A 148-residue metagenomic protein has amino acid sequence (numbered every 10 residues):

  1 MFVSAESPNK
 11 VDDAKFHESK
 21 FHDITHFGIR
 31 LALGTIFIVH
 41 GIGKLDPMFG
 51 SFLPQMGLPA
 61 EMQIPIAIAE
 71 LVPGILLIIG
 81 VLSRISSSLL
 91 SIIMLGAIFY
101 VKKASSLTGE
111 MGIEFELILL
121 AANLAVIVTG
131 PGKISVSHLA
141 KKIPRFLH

Functional and structural regions predicted by a protein language model:
M1-D46, A60-I68, V72, I79-H148: Extended, low-polarity transmembrane helix blocks
S51-E61: Perimembrane loop-to-helix junctions flanking transmembrane segments
